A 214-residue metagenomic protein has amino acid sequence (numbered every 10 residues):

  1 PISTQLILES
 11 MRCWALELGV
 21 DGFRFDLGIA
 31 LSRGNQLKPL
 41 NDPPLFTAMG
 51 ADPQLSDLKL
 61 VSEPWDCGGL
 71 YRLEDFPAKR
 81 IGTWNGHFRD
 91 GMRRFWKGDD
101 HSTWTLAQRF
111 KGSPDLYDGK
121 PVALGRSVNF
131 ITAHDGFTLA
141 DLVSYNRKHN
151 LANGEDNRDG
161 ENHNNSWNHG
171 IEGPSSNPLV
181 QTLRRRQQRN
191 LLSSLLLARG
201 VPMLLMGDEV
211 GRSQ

Functional and structural regions predicted by a protein language model:
I2-E17, Q187-S193: Short, acidic/polar
L8-G34: Active-site groove signature of glycoside hydrolases
G19, S32-N35, L40-M206, G211: Conserved alpha/beta catalytic core and glycan-binding cleft of carbohydrate-active enzymes
